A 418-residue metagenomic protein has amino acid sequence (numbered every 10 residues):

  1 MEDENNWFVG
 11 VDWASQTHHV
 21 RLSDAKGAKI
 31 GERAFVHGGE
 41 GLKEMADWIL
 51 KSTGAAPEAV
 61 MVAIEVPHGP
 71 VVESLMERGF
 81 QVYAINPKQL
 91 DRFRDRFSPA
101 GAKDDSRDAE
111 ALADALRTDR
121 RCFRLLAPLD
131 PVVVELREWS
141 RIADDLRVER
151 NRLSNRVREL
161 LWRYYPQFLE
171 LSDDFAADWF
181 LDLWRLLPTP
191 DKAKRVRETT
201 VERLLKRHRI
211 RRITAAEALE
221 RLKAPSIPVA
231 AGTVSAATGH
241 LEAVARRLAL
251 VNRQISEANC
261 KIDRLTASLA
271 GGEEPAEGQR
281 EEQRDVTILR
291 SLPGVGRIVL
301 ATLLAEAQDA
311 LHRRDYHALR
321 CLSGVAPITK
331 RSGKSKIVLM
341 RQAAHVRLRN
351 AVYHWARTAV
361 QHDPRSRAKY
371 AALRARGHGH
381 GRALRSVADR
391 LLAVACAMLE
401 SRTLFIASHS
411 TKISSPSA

Functional and structural regions predicted by a protein language model:
M1-A418: A detector of single, family-specific signature residues that are central to catalytic or substrate-handling motifs
